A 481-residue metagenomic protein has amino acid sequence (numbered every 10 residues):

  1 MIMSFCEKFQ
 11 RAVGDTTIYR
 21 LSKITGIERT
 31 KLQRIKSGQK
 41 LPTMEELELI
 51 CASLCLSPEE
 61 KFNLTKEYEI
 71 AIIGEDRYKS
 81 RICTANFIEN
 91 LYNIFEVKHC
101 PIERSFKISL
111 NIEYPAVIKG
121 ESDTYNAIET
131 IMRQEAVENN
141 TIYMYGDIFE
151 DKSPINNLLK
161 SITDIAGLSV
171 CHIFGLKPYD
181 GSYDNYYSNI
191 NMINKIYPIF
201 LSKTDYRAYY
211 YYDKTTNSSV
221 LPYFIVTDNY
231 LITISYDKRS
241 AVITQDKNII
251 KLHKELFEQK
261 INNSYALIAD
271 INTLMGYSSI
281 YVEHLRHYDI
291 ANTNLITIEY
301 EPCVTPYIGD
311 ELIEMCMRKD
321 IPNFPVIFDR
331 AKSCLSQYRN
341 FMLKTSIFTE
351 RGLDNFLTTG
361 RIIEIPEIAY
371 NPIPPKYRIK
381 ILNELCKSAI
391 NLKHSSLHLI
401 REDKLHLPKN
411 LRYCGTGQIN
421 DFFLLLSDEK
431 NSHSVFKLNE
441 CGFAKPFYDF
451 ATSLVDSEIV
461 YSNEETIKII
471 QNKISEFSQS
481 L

Functional and structural regions predicted by a protein language model:
M1-R20: A short, Lys/Arg-rich alpha-helix, primarily the initiator
F9, L21-S22, L32-I35: Conserved hydrophobic/aromatic packing and binding residues within compact polymer-binding modules
A12, I24, S53: Residues within the alpha-helical elements of helix-turn-helix
I18-I24, I50: Short alpha-helical "recognition helix" segments of helix-turn-helix
G26-P42, C51, K66-E67: Recognition helix of helix-turn-helix/homeodomain-like DNA-binding domains that insert into the DNA major groove
E45-I102: Short amphipathic recognition helices of helix-turn-helix/homeodomain-type DNA-binding modules
Y114-N463, I474-F477: Hydrophobic protein-protein interaction segments
